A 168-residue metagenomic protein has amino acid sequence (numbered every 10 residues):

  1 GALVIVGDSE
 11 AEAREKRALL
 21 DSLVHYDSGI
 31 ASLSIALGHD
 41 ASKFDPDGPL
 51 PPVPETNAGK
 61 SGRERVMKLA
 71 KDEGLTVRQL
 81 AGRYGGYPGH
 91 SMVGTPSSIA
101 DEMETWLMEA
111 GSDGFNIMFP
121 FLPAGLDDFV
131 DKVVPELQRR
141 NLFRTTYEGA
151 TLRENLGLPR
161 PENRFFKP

Functional and structural regions predicted by a protein language model:
G1-A2, F115-I117: Hydrophobic faces of well-ordered beta-strands that scaffold small-molecule active sites in alpha/beta enzyme cores
G1-T105, L137-P168: An alpha-helical appendage that flanks or caps ligand/catalytic pockets
V4-I5, F121-P123: Short, solvent-exposed loop/turn segments at secondary-structure junctions
Y87-P88, D113-F115: Short amphipathic alpha-helical segments
M92-T95, M118-L122: Alpha-helix N-cap/helix-initiation motif
E109-A110: Structural motif
L122-L142: C-terminal helical cap(s) of enzyme catalytic domains, especially alpha/beta-barrels
